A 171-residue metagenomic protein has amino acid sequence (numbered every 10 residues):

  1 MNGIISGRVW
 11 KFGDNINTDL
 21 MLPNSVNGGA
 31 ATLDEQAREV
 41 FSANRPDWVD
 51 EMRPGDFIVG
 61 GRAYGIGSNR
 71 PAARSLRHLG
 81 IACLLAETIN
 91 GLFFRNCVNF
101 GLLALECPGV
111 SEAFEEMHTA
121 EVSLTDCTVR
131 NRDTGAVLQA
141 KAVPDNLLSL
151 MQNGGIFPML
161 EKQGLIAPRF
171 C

Functional and structural regions predicted by a protein language model:
M1-I16, L20-L22, P158-C171: N-terminal, positively charged, Ser/Thr/Ala/Gly-biased leader segments that form transit/presequence-like amphipathic
G3, N15, A30, D34 (+3 more regions): Electropositive phosphate-/nucleotide-binding environments in soluble metabolic enzymes
K11, R62-Y64, Q152: Short conserved micro-motifs on helix faces and helix-strand junctions that flank and scaffold key functional residues
G13, G61, D133: Pocket-edge structural micro-motifs
L22-D126, L138: Feature captures the catalytic cores and cofactor-binding loops of soluble hydro-lyases/lyases that act on carboxylate
G101-C171: Acidic, glycine-rich flexible loop/linker segments
